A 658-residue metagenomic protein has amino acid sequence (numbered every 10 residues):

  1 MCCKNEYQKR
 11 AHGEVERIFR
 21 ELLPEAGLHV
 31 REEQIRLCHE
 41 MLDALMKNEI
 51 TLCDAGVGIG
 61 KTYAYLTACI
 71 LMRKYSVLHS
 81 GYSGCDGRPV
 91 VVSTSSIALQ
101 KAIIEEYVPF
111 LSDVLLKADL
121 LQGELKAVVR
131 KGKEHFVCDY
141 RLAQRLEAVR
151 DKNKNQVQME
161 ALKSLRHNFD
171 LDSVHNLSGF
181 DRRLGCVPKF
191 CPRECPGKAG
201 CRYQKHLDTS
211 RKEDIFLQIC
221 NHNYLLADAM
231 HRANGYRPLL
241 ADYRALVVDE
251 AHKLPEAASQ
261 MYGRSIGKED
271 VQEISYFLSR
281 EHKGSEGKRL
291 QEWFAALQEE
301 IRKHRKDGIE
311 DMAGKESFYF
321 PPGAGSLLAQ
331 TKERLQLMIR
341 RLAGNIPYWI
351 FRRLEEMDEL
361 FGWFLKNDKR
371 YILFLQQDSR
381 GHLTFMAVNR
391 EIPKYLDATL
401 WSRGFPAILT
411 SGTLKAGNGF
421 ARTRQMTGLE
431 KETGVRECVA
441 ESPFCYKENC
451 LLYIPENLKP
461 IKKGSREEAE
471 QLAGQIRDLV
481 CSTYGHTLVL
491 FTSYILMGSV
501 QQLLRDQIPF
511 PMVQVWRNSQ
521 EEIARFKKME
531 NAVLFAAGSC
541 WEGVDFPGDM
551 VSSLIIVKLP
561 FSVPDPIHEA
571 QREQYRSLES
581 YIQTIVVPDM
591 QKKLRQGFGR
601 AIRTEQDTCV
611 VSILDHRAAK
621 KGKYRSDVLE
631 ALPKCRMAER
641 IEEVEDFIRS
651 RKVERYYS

Functional and structural regions predicted by a protein language model:
C2-P24, H29, S76-Q218, H222 (+2 more regions): A substrate-engagement module of RecA-like helicase motors
K47-T67: Walker A/P-loop
Y65-T67, L71, A98-K101, E105-L111 (+3 more regions): Signature of the SF2 helicase/ATPase Hel1-core->accessory helical subdomain module
R88-A98, I408-G412, G485-T492, I613-L614: Conserved RecA-like ASCE P-loop NTPase motor core of nucleic-acid helicases/translocases
K189-F216, A229-R237, L337-E456, E468 (+3 more regions): A contiguous, basic/glycine-rich beta-loop/short-helix subdomain that forms a polymer-engagement track
A398, N457-T492: Conserved interdomain hinge at the start of the Helicase C-terminal
P455-E467, N518-A619: Conserved RecA-like P-loop NTPase helicase motor core
T492-W516: Conserved helicase motor "Helicase C" RecA-like lobe of SF1/SF2 P-loop NTPases
